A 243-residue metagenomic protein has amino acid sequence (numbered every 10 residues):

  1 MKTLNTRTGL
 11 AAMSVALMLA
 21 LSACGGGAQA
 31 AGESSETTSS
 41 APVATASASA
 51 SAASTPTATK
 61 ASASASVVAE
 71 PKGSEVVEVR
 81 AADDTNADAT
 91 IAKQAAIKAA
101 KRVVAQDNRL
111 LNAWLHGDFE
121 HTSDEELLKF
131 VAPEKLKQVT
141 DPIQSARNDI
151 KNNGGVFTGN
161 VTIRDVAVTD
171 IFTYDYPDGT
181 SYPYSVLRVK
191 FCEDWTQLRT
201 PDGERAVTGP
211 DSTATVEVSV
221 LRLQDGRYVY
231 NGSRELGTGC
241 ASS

Functional and structural regions predicted by a protein language model:
K2-M13: Bacterial N-terminal signal peptides that target proteins for export
L19-A23: C-terminal motif of bacterial Sec signal peptides marking the signal peptidase cleavage site
G25-A28: Bacterial signal peptide processing site
S35-V67: Extracellular mucin-like PTS domains
S62, P71-S74: Compositionally biased, low-complexity intrinsically disordered regions
S74-T158: Core segments of small alpha/beta cavity-forming domains
H121-S243: Structured, amphipathic secondary-structure segments that form assembly/contact surfaces in multi-subunit
